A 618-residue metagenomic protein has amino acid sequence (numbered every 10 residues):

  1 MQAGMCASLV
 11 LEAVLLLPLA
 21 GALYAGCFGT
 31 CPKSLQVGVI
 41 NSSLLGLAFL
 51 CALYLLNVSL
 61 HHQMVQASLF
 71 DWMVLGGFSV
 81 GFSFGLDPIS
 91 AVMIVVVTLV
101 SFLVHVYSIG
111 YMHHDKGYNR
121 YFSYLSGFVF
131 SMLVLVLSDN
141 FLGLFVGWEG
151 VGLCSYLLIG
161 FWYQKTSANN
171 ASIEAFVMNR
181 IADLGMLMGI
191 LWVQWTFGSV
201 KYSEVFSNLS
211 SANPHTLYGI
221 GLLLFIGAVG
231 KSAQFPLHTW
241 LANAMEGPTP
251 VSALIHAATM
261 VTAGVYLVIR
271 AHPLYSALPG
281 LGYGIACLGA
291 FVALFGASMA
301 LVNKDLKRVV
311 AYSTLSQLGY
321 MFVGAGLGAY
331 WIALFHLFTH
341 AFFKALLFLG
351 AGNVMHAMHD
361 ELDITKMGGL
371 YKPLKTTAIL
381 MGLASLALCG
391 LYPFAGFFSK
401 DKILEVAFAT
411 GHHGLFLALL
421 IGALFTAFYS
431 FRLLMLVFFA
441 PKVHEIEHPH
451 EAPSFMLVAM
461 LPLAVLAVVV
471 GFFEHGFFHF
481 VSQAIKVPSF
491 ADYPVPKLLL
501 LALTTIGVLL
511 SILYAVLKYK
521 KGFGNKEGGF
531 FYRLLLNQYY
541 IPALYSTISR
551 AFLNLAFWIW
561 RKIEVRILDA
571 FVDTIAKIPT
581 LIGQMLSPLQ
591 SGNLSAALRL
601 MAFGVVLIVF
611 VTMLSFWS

Functional and structural regions predicted by a protein language model:
M1-V10, Y24-S123, T196-P214, Y218 (+7 more regions): Transmembrane helix-loop-helix hairpins at membrane boundaries of multipass inner-membrane proteins
Q2-L16, L35-V39, S79-V96, V134-G147 (+6 more regions): Membrane-entry segments of alpha-helical transmembrane domains in multi-pass membrane proteins
L45-L56, I190, A502-V516, V609: Hydrophobic core of alpha-helical transmembrane segments in multi-pass integral membrane proteins
L53, K344, A427-F431, I506-K526: Hydrophobic alpha-helical membrane-embedded segments
G77, V481-L499, F523-S618: Aromatic-capped, Gly/Pro-kinked transmembrane alpha-helices
F78-F82, I364-G368, V443-H448, L581-G592: Cytosolic juxtamembrane amphipathic/interface segments immediately preceding and feeding into a transmembrane helix
S90, T98, L103-G147, L153-F455 (+2 more regions): Hydrophobic transmembrane alpha-helices and their helix-loop junctions in integral membrane proteins
P449-I512: Hard-cation-handling environments
